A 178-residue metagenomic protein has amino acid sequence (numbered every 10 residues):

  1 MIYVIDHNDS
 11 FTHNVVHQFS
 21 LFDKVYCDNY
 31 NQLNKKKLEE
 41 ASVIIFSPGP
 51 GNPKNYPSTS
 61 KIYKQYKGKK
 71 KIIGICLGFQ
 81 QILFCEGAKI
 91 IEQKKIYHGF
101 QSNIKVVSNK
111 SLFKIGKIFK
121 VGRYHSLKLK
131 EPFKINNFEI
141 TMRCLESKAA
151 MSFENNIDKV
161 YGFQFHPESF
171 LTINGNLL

Functional and structural regions predicted by a protein language model:
M1-K71, I75-L77, I173-N176: N-terminal beta1-alpha1 cap of cysteine-dependent amidohydrolase-like domains
S10-N14, Q80-F84, K130, M151: Alpha-helical elements of the RecA-like P-loop NTPase motor core of helicases
F11, L127-E131, S169-L171: Active-site environment of divalent metal-dependent phosphoester hydrolases
K24-C27, I90, I140: Generic structural signal for residues in well-ordered beta-strands
V43-F113, I118-K120: Cysteine-nucleophile active-site neighborhood
C76, H125, H166: Histidine-centered divalent metal-coordination motifs
K110-I157: Catalytic beta-strand/loop cores that center a nucleophilic Ser/Cys/Thr and support acyl-enzyme chemistry
L145-L178: A glycine-centered loop/beta-turn motif at secondary-structure junctions
